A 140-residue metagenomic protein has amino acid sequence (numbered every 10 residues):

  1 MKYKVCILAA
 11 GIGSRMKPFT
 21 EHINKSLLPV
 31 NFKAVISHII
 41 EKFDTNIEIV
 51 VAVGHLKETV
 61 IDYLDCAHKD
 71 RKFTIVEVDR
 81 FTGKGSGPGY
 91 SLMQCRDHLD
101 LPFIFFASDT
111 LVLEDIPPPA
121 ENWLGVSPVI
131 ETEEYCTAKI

Functional and structural regions predicted by a protein language model:
M1-I7, R15, P29, K33-P102: Conserved N-terminal catalytic core of the sugar/cofactor nucleotidyltransferase
A9, V53, A107, S127: Short beta-strand/turn micro-motifs composed of small residues that flank or help shape donor/cofactor-binding pockets
G11-G13, F81, D109-L111: Short glycine-rich anion-binding loops that position phosphate/pyrophosphate groups of nucleotides and phosphorylated
E21-S26: Short alpha-helical oligomerization interface
E58-T59, L111-L113: Short, active-site-adjacent cap segments at secondary-structure transitions
L101-L111: Short beta-strand-to-loop acidic/aromatic patch adjacent to the donor-nucleotide binding site
L113-I140: Conserved core of the sugar-phosphate nucleotidyltransferase
